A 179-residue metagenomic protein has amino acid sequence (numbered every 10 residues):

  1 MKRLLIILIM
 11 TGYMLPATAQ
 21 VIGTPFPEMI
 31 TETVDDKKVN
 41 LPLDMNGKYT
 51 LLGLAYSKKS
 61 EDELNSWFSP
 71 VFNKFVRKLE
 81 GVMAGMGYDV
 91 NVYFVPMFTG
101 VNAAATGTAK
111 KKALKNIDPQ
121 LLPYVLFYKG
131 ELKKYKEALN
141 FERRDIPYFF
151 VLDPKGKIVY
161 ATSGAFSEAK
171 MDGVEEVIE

Functional and structural regions predicted by a protein language model:
L4-L15: Sec-dependent N-terminal signal peptides
T18-P42, S66: N-terminal "domain-start" segment that seeds a small globular fold
T24-F26, N46-Y49, G87-D89: Extracytoplasmic
D44-F68: Short active-site neighborhood of thiol/selenol oxidoreductases, capturing the structured segment around
K58-S60, F98-N102, L132-K133, I158 (+1 more regions): Solvent-exposed loop/turn segments at secondary-structure junctions within structured extracellular/periplasmic domains
S60-D118: Structural microenvironment flanking redox-active thiols in thiol-disulfide oxidoreductases
V101-D145: Thioredoxin-like thiol-disulfide oxidoreductase module
K134-K136, R144-E179: Thiol-/selenol-based redox modules, centered on thioredoxin-like and closely related oxidoreductase domains
